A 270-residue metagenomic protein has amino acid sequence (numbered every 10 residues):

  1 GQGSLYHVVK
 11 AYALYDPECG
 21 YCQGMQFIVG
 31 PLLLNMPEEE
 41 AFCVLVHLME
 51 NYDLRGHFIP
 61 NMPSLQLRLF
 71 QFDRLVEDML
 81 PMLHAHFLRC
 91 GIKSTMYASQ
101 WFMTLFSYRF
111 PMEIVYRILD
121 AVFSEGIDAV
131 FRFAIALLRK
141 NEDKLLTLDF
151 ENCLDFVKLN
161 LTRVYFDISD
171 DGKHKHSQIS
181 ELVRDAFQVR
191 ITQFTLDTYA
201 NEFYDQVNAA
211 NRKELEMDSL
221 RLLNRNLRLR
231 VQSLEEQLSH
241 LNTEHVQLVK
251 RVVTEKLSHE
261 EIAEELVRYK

Functional and structural regions predicted by a protein language model:
G1-K270: Eukaryotic endosomal/vacuolar membrane-trafficking regulators centered on PX-domain-mediated PI3P pathways
